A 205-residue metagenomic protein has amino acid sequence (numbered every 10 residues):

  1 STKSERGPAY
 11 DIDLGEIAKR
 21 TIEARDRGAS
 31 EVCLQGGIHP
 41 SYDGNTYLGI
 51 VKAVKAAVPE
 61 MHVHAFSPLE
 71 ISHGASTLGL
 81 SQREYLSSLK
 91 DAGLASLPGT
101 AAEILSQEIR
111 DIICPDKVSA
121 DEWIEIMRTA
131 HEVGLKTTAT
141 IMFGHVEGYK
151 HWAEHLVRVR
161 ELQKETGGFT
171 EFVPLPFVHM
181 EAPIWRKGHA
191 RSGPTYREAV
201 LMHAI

Functional and structural regions predicted by a protein language model:
S1-E16: Canonical Radical SAM [4Fe-4S] cluster-binding loop centered on the CxxxCxxC motif and its immediate flanking residues
E5, Q35-G44, Q107, H179-E181: Glycine-rich, proline-tolerant flexible connector loops at the mouths of alpha/beta enzymes
A9-I12, Y42, T46, T77-E84 (+3 more regions): Alpha-helix N-cap and loop-to-helix initiation/capping positions
D13-R27: Alpha-helical scaffold segments that flank or form the walls of functional sites
A18, A29-V32, D43-I141: Radical SAM/AdoMet-radical enzyme domain recognition
G36, V58, H62, D91-A102 (+2 more regions): Conserved C-terminal portion of the radical SAM core fold that forms the substrate/S-adenosylmethionine-binding
W185-H189: C-terminal amphipathic alpha-helical segment
